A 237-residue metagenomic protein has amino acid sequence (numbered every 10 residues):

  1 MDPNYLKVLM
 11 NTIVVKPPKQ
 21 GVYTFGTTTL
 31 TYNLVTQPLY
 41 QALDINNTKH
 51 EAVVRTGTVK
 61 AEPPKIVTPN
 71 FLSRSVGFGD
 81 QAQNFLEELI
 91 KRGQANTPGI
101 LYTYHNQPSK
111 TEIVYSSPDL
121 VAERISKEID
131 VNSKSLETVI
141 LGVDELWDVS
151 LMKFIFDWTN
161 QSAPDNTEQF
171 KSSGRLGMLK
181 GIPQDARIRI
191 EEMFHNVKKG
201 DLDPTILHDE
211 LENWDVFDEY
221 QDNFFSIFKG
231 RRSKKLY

Functional and structural regions predicted by a protein language model:
M1-F154: Terminal low-complexity "docking" segments
K7, N11, Y23, T167 (+2 more regions): Generic ordered-secondary-structure signal
I13-P17, G93, T97, I129-L136 (+6 more regions): Short, flexible helical or helix-coil boundary motifs
S117, V121, D157, Y220-I227: Short, charged low-complexity intrinsically disordered segments located at boundaries of structured domains
E137, L141-K180: Short helix/strand-capping turn motifs
G177-Y237: Alpha-helical oligomerization segments
